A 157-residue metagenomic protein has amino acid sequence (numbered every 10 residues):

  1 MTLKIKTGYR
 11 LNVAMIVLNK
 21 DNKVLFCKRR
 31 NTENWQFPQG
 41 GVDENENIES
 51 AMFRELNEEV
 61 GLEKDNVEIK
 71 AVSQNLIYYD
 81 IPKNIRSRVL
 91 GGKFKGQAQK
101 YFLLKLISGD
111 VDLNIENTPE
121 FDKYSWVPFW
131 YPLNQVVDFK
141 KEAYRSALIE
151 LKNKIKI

Functional and structural regions predicted by a protein language model:
M1-A14, L18-K20, G91-G92: Acidic, metal-coordinating catalytic segment for phosphate/diphosphate chemistry, firing primarily on the Nudix
L11-V13, N22, Q99-K100, D122: Change "...and in nucleic-acid phosphodiester-cleaving endonucleases..." to "...and in nucleic-acid processing enzymes
V17-K20, R29, L104-L106: Active-site beta-strand termini and strand-to-loop segments that position acidic
N31-E33, G96: A conserved beta-turn-beta hairpin within the catalytic core of GNAT-like acetyltransferases that forms part
Q36-G40: A short gly/proline-enriched turn/hairpin at secondary-structure junctions
V42-D138: Unchanged
L133-I157: Charged phosphate-binding loop/patch that engages nucleotide di/tri-phosphates or the phosphate backbone of nucleic
